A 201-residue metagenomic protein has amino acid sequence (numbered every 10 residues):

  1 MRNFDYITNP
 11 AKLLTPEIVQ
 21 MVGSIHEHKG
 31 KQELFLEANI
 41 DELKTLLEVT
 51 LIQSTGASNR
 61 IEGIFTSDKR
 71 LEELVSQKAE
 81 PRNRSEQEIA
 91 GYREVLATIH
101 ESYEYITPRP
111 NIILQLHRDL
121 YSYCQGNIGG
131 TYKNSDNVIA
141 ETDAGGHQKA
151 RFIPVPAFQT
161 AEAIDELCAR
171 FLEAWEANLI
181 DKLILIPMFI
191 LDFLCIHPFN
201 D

Functional and structural regions predicted by a protein language model:
M1-D201: FIC/Doc superfamily catalytic core
